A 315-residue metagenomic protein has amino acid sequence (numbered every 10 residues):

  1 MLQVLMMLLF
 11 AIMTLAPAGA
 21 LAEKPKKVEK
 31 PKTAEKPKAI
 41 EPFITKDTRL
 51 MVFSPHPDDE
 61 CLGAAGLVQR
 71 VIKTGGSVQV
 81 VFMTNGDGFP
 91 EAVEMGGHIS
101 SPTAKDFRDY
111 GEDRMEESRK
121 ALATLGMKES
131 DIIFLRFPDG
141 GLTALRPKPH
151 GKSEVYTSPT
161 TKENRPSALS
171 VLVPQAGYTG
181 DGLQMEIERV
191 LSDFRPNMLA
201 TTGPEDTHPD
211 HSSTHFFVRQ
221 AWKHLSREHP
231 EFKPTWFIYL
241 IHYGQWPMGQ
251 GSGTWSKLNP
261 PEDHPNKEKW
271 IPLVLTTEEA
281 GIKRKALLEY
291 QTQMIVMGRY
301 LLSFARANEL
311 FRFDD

Functional and structural regions predicted by a protein language model:
L5-A16: Bacterial N-terminal signal peptides
A18-A22: Boundary at the C-terminal end of the N-terminal hydrophobic targeting segment
K24, K30-D193, R219-I238, H242 (+4 more regions): Active-site rim/loop-helix segments in enzyme catalytic domains that contact anionic ligands
E60-C61, G88-P90, P204-H211, W246: Active-site environment of divalent metal-dependent phosphoester hydrolases
I187-D206, H211: Proline-aspartate-enriched helix->loop->beta-strand connector
P209-K223: Short Gly/Thr/Asp-enriched flexible loops that form oxyanion-binding sites at enzyme active sites
G249-Q293: A conserved mid-domain beta-alpha-beta active-site/ligand-binding segment of alpha/beta enzyme cores
L288-D315: C-terminal and late-domain segments of enzyme folds
